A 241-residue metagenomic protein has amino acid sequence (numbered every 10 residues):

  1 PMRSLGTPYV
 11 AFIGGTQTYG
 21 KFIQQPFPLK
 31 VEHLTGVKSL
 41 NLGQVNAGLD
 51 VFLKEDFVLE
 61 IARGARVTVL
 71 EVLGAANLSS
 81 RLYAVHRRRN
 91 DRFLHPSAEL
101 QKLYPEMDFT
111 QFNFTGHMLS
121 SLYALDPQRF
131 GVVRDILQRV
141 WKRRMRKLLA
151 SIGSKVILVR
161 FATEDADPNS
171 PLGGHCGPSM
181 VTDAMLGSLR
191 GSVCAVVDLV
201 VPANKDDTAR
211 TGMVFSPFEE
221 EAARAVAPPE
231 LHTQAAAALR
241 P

Functional and structural regions predicted by a protein language model:
P1-N46, V51-I61: Serine-esterase "nucleophile elbow" of acetyl-processing enzymes
E60-P241: Alpha-helical cap/lid subdomain in secreted, periplasmic, or secretory-pathway luminal O-acyl-processing enzymes
